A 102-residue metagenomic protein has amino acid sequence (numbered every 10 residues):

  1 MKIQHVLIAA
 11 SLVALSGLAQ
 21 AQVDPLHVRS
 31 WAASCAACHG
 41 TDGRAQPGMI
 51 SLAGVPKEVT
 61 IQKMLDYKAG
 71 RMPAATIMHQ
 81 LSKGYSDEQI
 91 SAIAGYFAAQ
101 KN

Functional and structural regions predicted by a protein language model:
M1-I8: Bacterial N-terminal signal peptides that target proteins for export
V13-A32, G48-I50, D66, K101: Electrostatic cytochrome c docking/interface patches
V28, D42-R71, Q80-Y85: Gly/Gly-Pro-rich "capping" loops immediately C-terminal to redox-active cysteine motifs in periplasmic/lumenal
A33-T41, I93: The canonical Cys-X-X-Cys-His
R44, P73, Q100-N102: Inter-heme linker and motif-flanking segments adjacent to c-type heme-binding CXXCH motifs in c-type cytochromes
K83-N102: C-terminal capping alpha-helices of c-type cytochrome domains
